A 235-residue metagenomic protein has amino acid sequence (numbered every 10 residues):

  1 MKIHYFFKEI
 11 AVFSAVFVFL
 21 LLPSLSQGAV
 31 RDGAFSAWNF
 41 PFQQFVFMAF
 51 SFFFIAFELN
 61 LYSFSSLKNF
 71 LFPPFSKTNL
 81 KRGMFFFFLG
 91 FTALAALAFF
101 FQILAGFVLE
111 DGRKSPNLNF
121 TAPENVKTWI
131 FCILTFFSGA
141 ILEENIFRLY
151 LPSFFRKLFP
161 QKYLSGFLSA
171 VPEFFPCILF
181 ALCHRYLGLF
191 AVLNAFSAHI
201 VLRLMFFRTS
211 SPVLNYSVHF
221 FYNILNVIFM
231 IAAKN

Functional and structural regions predicted by a protein language model:
K2-S66, R113-N117: Alpha-helical transmembrane segments in multi-pass membrane proteins
Y5-F13, F40-M48, N79-F87, K127-C132 (+3 more regions): Residue-level signature of transmembrane alpha-helical entry/exit and packing/kink sites in multi-pass membrane
A15-L25, T92-F100, C177-R185, F220-F229: Aromatic-anchored segments of alpha-helical transmembrane domains
F19-L22, F52-N60, F64, L97-A98 (+4 more regions): Alpha-helical transmembrane segments of polytopic integral membrane proteins, especially the permease/helical cores
L20-S24, G28, Q102, G106 (+3 more regions): Juxtamembrane/transmembrane-helix interface segments of polytopic membrane transporters
D32-F40, S66-G139, K157-K162: Juxtamembrane helix-loop-helix connectors linking adjacent transmembrane helices in multi-pass membrane enzymes
L59-L67, I103-K114, R185-L189, I231-N235: Transmembrane helix-loop junctions in multipass membrane proteins, especially transporters and channels
E124-N235: Transmembrane helix-loop-helix hairpins at the membrane interface of multi-pass integral membrane proteins
